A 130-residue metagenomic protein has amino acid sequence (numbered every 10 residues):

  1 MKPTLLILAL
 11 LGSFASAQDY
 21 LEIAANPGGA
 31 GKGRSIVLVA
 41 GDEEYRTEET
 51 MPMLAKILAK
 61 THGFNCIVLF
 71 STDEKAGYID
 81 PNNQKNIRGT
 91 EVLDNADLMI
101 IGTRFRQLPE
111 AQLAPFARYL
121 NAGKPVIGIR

Functional and structural regions predicted by a protein language model:
P3-F14: Sec-dependent N-terminal signal peptides
A9, I129-R130: Active-site-flanking alpha-helical
D19-G28, V37-V39, E43-I129: Helical hinge/lid and interdomain linker segments adjacent to catalytic or ligand-binding clefts that mediate domain
R34: Nucleotide donor/acceptor-binding cores
